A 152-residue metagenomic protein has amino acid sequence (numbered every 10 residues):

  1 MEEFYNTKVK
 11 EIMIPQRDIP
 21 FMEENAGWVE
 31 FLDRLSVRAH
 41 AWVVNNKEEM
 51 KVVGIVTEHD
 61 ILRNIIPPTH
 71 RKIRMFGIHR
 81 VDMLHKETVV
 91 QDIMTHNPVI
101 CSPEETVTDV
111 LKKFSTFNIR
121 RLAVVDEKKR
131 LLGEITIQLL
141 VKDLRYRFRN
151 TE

Functional and structural regions predicted by a protein language model:
M1-E152: Tandem CBS (Cystathionine beta-synthase) repeat/Bateman regulatory domains
